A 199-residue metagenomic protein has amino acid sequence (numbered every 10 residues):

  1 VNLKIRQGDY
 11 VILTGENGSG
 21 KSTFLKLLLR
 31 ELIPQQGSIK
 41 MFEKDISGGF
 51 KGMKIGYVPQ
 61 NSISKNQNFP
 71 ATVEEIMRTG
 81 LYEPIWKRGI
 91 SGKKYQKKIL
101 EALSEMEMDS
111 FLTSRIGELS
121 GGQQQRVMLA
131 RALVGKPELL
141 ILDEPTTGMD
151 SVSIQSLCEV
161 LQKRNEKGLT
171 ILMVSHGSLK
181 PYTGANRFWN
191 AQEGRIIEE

Functional and structural regions predicted by a protein language model:
L29: Helix-to-loop junction immediately C-terminal to a conserved catalytic motif
G37-K51: Conserved ABC transporter NBD signature motif
R78, G92-F111: Conserved ABC ATPase "signature" region
R115-L119, Q123: Conserved ABC ATPase signature
K136: Conserved catalytic motifs of ABC-family nucleotide-binding domains
L140-D143: Catalytic Walker B motif of ABC-type/P-loop ATPase nucleotide-binding domains
S175-H176: H-loop/switch region of ABC-family ATPase nucleotide-binding domains
